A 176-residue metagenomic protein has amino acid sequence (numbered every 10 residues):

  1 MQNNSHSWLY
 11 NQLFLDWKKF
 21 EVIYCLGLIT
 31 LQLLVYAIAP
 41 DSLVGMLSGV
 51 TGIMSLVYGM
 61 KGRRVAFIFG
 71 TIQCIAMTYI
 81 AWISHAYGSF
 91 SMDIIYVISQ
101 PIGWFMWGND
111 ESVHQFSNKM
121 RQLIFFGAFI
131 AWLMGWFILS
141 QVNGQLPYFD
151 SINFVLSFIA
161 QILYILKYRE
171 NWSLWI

Functional and structural regions predicted by a protein language model:
M1-D41, I130: Membrane topogenic helices and adjacent juxtamembrane segments
L26-L33, G49-S55, I72-Y79, W132-M134 (+2 more regions): Hydrophobic, membrane-inserted alpha-helices
L33-G49, Y87-I98, N143-V155: Structural signature of hydrophobic alpha-helical transmembrane segments
V57-I68, L163-W175: Membrane-helix interface "capping/anchor" motifs
G59-M106: Hydrophobic/aromatic-rich structural module bridging two neighboring secondary-structure elements via a short loop
F67-Q73, Q115-G127, S173-I176: Cytoplasmic-side transmembrane-helix entry/capping segments in multi-pass membrane proteins
D110-N143: Membrane-helix boundary elements
L133-P147, S151-L174: Alpha-helical transmembrane segments in multipass membrane proteins, preferentially the mid-helix core
